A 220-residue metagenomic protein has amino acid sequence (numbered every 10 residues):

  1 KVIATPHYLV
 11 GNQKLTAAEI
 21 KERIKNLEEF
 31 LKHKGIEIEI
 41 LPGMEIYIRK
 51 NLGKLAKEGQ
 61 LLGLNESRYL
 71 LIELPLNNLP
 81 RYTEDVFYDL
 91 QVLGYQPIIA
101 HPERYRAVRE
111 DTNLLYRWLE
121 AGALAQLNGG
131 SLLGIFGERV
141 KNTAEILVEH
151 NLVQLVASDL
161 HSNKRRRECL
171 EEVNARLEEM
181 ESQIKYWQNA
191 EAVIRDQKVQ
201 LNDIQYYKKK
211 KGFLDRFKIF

Functional and structural regions predicted by a protein language model:
K1-H7, I40-G43: Short beta-strand segments at enzyme active-site cores
T5, H150-E168: Short acidic/histidine-rich active-site segments
P6, H101, D159, A190: Conserved, mostly hydrophobic/aromatic
Y8-N12, Y47-R49, R104-V108, L132-I135 (+1 more regions): Active-site environment of divalent metal-dependent phosphoester hydrolases
Q13-Q126, Q205-F220: Extended substrate/RNA-proximal surfaces in nucleic-acid metabolism proteins
K14-I20, I36-E39, L155, R165-N189: Short acidic, glycine/proline-enriched helix-loop-strand junctions
G137-T143: Short loop-to-alpha-helix "cap/lid" segments that border enzyme active sites across diverse enzyme classes
A175-F220: Mid-to-C-terminal alpha-helical segments outside catalytic/metal-binding sites
